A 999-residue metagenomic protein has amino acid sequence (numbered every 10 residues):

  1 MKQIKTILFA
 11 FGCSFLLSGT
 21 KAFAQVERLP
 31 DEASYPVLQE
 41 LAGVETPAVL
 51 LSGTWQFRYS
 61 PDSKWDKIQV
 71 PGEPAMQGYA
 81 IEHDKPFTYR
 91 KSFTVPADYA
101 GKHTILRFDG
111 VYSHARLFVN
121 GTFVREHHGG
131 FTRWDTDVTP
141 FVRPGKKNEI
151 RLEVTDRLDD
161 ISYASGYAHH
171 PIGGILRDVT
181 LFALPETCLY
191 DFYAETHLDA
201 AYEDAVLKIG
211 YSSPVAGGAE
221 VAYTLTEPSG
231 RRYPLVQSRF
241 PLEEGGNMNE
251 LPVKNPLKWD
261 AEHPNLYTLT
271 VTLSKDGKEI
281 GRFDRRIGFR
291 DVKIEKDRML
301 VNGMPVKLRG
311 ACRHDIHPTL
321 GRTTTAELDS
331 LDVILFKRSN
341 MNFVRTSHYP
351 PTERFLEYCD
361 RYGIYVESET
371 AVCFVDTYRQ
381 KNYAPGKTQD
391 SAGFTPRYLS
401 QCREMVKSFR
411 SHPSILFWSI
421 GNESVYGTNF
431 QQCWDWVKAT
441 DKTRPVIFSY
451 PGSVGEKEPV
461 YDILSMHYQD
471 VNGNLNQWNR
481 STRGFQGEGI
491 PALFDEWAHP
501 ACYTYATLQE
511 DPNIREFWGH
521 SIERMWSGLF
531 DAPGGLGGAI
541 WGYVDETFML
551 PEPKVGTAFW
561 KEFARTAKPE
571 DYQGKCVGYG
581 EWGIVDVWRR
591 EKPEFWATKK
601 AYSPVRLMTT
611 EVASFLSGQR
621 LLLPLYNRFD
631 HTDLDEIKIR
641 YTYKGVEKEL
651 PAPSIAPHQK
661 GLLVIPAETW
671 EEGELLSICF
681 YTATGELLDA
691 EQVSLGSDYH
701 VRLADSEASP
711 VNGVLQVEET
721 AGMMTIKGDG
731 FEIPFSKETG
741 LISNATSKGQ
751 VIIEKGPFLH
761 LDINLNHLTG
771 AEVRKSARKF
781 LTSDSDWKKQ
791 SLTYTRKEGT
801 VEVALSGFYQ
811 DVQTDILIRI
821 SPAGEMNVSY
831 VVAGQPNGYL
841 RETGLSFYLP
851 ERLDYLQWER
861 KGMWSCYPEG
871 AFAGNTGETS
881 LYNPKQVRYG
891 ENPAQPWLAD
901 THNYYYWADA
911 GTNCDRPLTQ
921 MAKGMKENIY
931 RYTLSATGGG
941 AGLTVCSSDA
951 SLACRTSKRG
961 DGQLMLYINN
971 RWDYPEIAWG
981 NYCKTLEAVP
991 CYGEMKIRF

Functional and structural regions predicted by a protein language model:
Q25-L29, P36-V37, L41-A42, R58-S60 (+4 more regions): Accessory beta-strand-rich segments of carbohydrate-active enzymes
Q25-R107, L158-G166, I172-I175, E552 (+4 more regions): Extended carbohydrate-recognition surfaces in non-catalytic/accessory domains of CAZymes and lectin-like proteins
P30, T46-S60, P171-G174, T187 (+6 more regions): Substrate-binding clefts and catalytic carboxylate motifs of secreted carbohydrate-active enzymes
A42-E45, F192-Y193, T270-F336, E357: N-terminal carbohydrate-binding accessory modules
Y79, T139-A205, I209, S213-V215 (+8 more regions): An acidic-aromatic loop/edge-strand motif
G110, D156, D260, W670-E671 (+1 more regions): Beta-strand/loop-rich accessory regions of lumenal/periplasmic or secreted enzymes, predominantly carbohydrate-active
Q237-K254, G645-E671, Y681: Intrinsically disordered, low-complexity Pro/Gly/Ser/Thr-rich segments with frequent PxxP/GP/PP motifs and embedded
V333-F336, F343-I584: Substrate-binding/catalytic cleft of secreted carbohydrate-active enzymes, primarily glycoside hydrolases
